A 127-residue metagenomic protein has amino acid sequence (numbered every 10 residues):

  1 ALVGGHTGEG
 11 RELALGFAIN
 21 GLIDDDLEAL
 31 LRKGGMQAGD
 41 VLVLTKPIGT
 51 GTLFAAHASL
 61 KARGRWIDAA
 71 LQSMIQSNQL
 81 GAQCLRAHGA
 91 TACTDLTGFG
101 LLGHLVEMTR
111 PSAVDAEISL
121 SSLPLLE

Functional and structural regions predicted by a protein language model:
A1-E127: Helix-biased detector of long, well-ordered alpha-helical tracts
